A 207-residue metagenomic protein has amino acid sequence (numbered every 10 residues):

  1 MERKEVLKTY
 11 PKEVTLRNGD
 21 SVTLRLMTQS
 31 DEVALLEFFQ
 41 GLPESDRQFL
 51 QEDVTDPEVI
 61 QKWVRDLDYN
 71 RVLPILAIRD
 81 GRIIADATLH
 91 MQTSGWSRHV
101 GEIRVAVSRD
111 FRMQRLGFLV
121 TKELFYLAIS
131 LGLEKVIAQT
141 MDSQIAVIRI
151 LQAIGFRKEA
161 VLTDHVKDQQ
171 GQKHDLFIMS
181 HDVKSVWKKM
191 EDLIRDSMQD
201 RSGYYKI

Functional and structural regions predicted by a protein language model:
N18, E37-Q51: Helix-loop element at the rim of GNAT/NAT acetyltransferase active sites that forms part of the acceptor-substrate
D20-V22, D80-D86, H174: Glycine-rich phosphate/pyrophosphate-binding loop shared by adenosine-nucleotide-utilizing enzymes
V22-A34, D182: A short beta-loop-alpha structural element at the N-terminal edge of CoA-dependent acyl/N-acetyltransferase catalytic
E52-H99, R104, S108, T121 (+1 more regions): Acetyl-CoA-dependent GNAT
R104-M113, T140-M141: A short, internal acetyl-CoA/4′-phosphopantetheine-binding micro-motif in the GNAT/acyltransferase core
Q114, F118, S130, D142-A160: Conserved active-site alpha-helix within GNAT-family acetyltransferase domains
T121, A128-T140: Conserved GNAT acetyl-CoA-binding A-motif
I137-T140, R157-H174: Conserved catalytic-core motifs of GNAT/GCN5-like acyltransferases
